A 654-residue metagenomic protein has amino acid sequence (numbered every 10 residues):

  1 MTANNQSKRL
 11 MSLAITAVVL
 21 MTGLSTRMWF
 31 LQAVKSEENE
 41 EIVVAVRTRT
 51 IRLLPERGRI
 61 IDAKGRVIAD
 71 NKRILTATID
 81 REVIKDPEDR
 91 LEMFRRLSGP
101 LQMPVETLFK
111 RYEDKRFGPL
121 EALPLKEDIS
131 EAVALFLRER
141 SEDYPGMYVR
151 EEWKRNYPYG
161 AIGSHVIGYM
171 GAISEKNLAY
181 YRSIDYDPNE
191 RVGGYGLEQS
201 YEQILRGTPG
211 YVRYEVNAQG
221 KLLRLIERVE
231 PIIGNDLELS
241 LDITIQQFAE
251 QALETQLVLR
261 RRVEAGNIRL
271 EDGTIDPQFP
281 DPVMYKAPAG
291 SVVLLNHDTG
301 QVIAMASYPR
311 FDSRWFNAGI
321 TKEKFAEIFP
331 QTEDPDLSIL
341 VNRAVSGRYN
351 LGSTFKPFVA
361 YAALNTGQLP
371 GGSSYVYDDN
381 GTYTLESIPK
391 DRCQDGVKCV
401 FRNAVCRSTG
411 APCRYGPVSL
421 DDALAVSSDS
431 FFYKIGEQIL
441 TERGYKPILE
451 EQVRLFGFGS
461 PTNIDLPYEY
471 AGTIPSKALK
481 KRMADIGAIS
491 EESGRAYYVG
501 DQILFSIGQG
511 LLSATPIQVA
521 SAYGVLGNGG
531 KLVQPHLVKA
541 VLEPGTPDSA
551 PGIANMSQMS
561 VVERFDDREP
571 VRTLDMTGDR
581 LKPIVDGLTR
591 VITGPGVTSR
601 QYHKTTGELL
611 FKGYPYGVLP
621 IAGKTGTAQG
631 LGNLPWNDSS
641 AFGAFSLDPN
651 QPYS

Functional and structural regions predicted by a protein language model:
M1-K322, R348, P447-L455, Q601-K604 (+2 more regions): Periplasmic/cell-envelope proteins involved in peptidoglycan metabolism and beta-lactam response
A69, E215-R228, L241, M284-Y285 (+1 more regions): Beta-lactam-recognizing serine transpeptidase/beta-lactamase-like catalytic domain environment
